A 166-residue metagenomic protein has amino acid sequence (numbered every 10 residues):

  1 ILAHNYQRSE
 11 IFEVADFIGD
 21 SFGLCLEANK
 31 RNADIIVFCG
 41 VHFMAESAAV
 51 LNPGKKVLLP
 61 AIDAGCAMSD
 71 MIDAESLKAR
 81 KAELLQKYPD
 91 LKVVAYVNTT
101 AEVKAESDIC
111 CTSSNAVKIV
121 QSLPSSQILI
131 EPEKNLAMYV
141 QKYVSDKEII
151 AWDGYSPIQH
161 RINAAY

Functional and structural regions predicted by a protein language model:
L2-Y166: Active-site loop-to-helix "anion-binding N-cap" substructures in soluble metabolic enzymes
